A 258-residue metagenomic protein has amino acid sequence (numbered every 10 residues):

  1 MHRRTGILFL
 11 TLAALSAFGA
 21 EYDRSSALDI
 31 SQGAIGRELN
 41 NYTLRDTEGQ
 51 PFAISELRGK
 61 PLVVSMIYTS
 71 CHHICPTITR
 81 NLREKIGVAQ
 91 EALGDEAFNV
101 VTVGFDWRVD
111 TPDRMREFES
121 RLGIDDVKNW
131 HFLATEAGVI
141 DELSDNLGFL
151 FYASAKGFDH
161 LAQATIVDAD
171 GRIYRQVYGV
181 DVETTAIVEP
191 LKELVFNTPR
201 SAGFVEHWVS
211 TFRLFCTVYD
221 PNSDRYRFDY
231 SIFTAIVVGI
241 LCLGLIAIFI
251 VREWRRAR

Functional and structural regions predicted by a protein language model:
M1-I7: Bacterial N-terminal signal peptides that target proteins for export
T11-A20: Hydrophobic h-region of N-terminal signal peptides that target proteins for export in Gram-negative bacteria
E21-S55, R80, G87: N-terminal "domain-start" segment that seeds a small globular fold
I54-L82: Short active-site neighborhood of thiol/selenol oxidoreductases, capturing the structured segment around
T79-I140: Structural microenvironment flanking redox-active thiols in thiol-disulfide oxidoreductases
A155-F212: Extracytoplasmic/lumenal ectodomains and periplasmic regions of secretory and membrane proteins
Y219-L241: Juxtamembrane/start-of-transmembrane alpha-helix segments at the extracytoplasmic/lumenal side of membrane anchors
C242-R258: Juxtamembrane interface at the cytosolic side of transmembrane helices
